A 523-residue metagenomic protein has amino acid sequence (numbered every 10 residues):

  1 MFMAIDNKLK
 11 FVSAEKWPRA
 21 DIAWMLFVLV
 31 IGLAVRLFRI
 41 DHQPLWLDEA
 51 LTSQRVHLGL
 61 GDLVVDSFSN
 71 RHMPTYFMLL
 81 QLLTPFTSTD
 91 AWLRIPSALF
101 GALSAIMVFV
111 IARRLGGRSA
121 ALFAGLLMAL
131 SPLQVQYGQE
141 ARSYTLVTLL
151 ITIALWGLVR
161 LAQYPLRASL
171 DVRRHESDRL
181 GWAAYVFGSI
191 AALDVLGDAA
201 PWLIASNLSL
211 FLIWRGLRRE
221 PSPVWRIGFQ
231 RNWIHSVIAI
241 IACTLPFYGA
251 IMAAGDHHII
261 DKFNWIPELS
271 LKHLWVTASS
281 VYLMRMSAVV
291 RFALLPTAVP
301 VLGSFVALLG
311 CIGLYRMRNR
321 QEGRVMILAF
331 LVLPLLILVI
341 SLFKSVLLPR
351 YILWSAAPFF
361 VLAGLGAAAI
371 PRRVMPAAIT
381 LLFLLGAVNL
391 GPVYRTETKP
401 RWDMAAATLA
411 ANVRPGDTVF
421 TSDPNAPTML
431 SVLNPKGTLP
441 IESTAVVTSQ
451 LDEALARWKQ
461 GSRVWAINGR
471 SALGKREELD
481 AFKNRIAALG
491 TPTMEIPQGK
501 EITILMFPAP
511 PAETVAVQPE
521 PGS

Functional and structural regions predicted by a protein language model:
M1-W17: Short, Lys/Arg-rich, polar N-terminal cytosolic tail immediately upstream of the first transmembrane signal-anchor
I5, W17-L166, E176-A512, V517-P519: Membrane-proximal helix-loop-helix interfaces that form the catalytic/acceptor-binding platform of multi-pass membrane
P521-S523: Conserved acidic, metal-coordinating active-site core of Asp-based, Mg2+-dependent phosphoryl-transfer enzymes
